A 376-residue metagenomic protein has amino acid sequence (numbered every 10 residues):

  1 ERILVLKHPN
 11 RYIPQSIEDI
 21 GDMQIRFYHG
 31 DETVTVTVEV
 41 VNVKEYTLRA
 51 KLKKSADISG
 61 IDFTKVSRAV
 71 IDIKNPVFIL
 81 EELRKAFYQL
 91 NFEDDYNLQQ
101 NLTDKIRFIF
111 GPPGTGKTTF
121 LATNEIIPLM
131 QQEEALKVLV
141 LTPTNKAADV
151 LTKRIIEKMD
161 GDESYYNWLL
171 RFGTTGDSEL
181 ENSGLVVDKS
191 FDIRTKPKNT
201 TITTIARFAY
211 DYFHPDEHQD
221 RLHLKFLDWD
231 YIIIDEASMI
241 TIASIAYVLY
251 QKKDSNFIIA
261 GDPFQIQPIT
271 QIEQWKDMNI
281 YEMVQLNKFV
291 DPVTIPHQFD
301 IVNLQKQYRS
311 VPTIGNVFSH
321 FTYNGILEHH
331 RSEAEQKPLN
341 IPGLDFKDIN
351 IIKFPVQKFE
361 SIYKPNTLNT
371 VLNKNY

Functional and structural regions predicted by a protein language model:
R2-D104, T152, S164, F172 (+1 more regions): Pre-ATPase regulatory/linker segments immediately N-terminal to the P-loop/RecA-like helicase/translocase core
K105, A135-L136, I349: Nucleotide donor/acceptor-binding cores
R107-F110, L139: Short hydrophobic/aromatic beta-strand immediately N-terminal to the Walker A/P-loop
G114: Walker A (P-loop) phosphate-binding loop of P-loop NTPases
K117-T118: Conserved lysine of the Walker
L121-A122: Post-Walker A alpha-helix
Q131, A135-I232, I269-M283, A334-K337: Conserved P-loop NTPase motor core of helicases/translocases
T144-K146, R207, F226-Y376: Conserved helicase motor core of SF1/SF2 NTP-dependent helicases
